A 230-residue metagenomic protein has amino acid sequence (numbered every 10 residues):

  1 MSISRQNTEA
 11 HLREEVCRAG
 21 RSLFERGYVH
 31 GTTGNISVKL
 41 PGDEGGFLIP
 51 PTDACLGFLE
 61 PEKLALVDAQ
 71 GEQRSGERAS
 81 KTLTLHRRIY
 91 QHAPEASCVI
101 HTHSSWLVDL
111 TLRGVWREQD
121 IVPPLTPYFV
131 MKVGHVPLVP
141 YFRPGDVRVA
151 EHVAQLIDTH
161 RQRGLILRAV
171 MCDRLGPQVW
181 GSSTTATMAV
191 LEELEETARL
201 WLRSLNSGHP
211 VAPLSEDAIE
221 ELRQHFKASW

Functional and structural regions predicted by a protein language model:
M1-W230: Glycine-rich flexible loops
